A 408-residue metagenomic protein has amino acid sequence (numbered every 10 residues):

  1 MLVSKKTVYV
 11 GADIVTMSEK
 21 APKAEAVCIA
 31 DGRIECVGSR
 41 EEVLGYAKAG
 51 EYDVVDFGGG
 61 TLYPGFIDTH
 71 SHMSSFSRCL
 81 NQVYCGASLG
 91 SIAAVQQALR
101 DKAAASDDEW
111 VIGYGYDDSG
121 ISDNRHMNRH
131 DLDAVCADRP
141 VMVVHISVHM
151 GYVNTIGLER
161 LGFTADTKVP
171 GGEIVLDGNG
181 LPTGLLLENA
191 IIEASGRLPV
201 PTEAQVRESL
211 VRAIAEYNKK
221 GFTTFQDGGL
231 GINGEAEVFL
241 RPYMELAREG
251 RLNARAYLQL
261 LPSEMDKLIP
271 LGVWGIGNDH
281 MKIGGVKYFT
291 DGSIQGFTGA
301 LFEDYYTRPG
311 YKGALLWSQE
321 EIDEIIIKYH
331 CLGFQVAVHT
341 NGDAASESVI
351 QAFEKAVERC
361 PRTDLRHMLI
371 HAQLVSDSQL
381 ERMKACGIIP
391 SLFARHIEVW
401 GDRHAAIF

Functional and structural regions predicted by a protein language model:
S4-G11, V15, E19-I269, Q295-A345 (+3 more regions): Divalent metal-binding segments
H72, H280-T298, I388-E398: Non-cysteine beta-strand/loop elements that form the S-adenosyl-L-methionine
D131, P242, S348, A352 (+1 more regions): A short acidic, amphipathic alpha-helical/loop segment
A247-E249, G272-M281, C360-R362, M383-A385: Acidic (Asp/Glu)-rich catalytic clusters
Q351-P361: Polar interaction faces of repeat-based domains
L365-S376: Aromatic- and carboxylate-enriched substrate-binding clefts and catalytic-loop regions of carbohydrate-active enzymes
L374-F408: Active-site-adjacent C-terminal substructures of enzyme catalytic domains
